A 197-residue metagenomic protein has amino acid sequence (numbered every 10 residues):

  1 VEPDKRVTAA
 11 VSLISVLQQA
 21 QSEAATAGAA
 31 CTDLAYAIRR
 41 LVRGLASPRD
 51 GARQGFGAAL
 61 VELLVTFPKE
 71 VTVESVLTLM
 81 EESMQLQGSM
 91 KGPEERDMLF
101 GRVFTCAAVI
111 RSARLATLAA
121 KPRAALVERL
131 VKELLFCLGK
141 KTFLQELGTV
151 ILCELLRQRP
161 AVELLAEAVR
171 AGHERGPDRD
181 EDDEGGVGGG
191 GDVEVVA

Functional and structural regions predicted by a protein language model:
V1-V11, V16-A29, A35-A197: Eukaryotic alpha-helical solenoid repeat scaffolds
